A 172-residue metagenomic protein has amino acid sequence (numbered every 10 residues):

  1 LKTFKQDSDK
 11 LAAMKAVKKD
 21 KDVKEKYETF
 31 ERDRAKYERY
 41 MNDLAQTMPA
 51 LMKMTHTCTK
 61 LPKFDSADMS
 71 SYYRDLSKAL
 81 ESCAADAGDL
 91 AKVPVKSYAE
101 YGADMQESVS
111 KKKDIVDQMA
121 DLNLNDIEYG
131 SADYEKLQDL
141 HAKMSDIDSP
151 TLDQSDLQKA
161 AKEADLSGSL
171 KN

Functional and structural regions predicted by a protein language model:
F4-Q138: Extended amphipathic alpha-helical interaction segments
N125-N172: Hydrophilic extracytoplasmic domains
